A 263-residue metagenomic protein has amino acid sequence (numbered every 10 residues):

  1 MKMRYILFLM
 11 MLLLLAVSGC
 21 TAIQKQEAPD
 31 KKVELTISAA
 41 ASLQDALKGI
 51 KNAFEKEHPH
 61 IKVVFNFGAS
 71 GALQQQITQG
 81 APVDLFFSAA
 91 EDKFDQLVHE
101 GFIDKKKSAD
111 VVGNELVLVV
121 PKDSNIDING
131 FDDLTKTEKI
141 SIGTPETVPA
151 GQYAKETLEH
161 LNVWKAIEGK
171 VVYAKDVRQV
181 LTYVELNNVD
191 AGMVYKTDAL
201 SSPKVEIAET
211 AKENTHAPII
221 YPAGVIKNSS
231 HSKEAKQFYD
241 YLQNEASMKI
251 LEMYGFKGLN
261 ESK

Functional and structural regions predicted by a protein language model:
M1-Q26: Sec-dependent N-terminal signal peptides of Gram-positive bacterial secreted proteins and lipoproteins
C20-N52, G71, Q75-T78, A90-E91 (+3 more regions): Exported/periplasmic ABC-transporter solute-binding proteins
L35, I61-V63, L116: Conserved beta-strand core positions
N52-V64: Signal peptide-proximal N-terminal region of secreted/periplasmic/extracellular or secretory-lumen proteins
H60, P82-V83, V189: Short, high-confidence coil segments that cap the C-terminus of an alpha-helix and link into the following beta-strand
F67: Conserved strand-loop elements at the edges of beta-sheets that form or border functional pockets
D84-S88: Periplasmic-binding protein-like
E100-K107: A short, gly/pro- and small-residue-rich
